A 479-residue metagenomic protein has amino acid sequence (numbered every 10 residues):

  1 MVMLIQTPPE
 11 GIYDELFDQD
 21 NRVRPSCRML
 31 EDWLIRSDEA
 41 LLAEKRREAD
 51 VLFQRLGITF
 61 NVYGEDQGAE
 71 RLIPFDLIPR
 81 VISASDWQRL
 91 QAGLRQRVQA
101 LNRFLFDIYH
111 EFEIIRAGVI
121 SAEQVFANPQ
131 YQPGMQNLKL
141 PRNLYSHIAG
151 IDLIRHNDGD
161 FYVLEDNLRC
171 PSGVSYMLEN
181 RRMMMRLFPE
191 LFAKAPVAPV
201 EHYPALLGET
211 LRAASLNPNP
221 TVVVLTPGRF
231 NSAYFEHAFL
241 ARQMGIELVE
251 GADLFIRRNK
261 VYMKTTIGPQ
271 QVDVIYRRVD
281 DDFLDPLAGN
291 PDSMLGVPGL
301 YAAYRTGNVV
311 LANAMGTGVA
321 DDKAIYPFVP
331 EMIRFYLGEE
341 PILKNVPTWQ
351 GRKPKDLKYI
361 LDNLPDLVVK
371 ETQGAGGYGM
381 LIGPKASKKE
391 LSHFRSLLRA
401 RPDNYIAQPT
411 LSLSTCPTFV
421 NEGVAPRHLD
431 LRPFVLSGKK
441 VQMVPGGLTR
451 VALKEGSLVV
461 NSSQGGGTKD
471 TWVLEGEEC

Functional and structural regions predicted by a protein language model:
M1-C479: Preference for protein termini
